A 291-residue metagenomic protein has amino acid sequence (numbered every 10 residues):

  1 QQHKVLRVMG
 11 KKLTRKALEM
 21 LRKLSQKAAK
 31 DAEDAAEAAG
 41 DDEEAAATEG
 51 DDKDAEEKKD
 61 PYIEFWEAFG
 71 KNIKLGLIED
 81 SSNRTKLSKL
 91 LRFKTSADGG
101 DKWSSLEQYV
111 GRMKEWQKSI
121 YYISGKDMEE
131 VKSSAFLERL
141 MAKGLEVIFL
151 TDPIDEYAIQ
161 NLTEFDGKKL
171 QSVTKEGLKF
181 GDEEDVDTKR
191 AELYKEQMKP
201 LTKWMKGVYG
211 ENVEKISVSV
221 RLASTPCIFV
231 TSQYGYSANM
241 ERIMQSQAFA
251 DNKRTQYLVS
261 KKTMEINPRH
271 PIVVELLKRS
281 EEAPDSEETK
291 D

Functional and structural regions predicted by a protein language model:
Q1-D291: Conserved GHKL (Bergerat-fold) ATPase module
